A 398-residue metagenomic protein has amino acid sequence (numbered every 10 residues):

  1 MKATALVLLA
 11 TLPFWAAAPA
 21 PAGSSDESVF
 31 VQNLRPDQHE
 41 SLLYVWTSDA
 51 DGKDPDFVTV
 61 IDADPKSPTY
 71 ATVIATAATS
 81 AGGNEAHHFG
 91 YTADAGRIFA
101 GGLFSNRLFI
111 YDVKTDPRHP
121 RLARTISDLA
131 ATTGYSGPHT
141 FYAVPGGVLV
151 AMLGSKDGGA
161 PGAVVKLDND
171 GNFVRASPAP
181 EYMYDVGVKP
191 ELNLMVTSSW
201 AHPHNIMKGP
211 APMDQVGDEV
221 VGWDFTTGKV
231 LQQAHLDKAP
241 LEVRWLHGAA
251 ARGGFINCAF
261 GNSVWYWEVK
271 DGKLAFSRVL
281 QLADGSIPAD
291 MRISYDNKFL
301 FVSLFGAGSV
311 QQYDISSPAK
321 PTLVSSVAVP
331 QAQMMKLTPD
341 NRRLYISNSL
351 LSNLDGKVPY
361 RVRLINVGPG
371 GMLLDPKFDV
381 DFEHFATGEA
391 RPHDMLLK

Functional and structural regions predicted by a protein language model:
S25-L34, Q38, S80-A93, A130-V144 (+5 more regions): Beta-rich, blade/repeat-based domains predominating in secreted/periplasmic proteins but also intracellular
Q38, V45-G52, A151-A160, S198-V216 (+1 more regions): Short, conserved, GDST-rich strand-edge loop motifs in beta-rich repeat architectures
V60-T69, I110-P120, N169-D170, Y266-L274 (+2 more regions): Short loop/turn segments immediately following beta-strands, especially the blade-tip and inter-blade linker loops
Y70-Y142: Blade-loop segments of beta-propeller domains
V73-T79, A123-A131, N172-P178, K229-A234 (+2 more regions): A short beta-strand motif characteristic of beta-propeller blades
T92, P180-M183, G187-Q311: Beta-propeller domains
D116-P190: Asp-box/WD-like beta-propeller blade repeats and closely related beta-sheet repeat scaffolds
D284-V362: Loop/turn-rich, solvent-exposed surfaces of beta-rich toroidal or solenoidal domains
